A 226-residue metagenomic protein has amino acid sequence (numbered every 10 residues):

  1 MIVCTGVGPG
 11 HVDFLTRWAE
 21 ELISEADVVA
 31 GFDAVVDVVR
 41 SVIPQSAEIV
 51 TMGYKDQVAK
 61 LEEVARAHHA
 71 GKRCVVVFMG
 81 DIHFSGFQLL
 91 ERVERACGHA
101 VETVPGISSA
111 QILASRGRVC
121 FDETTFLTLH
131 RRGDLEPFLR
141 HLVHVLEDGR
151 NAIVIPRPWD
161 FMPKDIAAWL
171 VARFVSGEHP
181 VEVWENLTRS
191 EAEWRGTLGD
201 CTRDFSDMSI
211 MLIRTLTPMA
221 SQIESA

Functional and structural regions predicted by a protein language model:
M1-V104, I112, D200-C201, M208-L212 (+1 more regions): Class I S-adenosyl-L-methionine
I2-C4, K72-C74, I82, L146-A226: A contiguous loop/helix-start segment that scaffolds small-molecule binding in enzyme catalytic cores
V36-V38, Q57, S108-I112, R132-D134 (+2 more regions): Short gly/pro/ser/thr-enriched loop/turn and capping motifs at secondary-structure boundaries
V42, F87-Q88, L113-R116, P137-L139 (+2 more regions): Short, well-ordered secondary-structure micro-motifs
G53, P105, T128, E185: Short loop/edge segments at beta-strand edges and connector loops that shape dinucleotide/nucleotide cofactor-binding
F78, A100, T125-H130, N151-P158: Flexible, glycine/proline-enriched loop segments at strand-loop-helix junctions that form or flank small-ligand binding
T103, C120-T125, S176-V181: Short, structured loop/turn "capping" segments at alpha-beta junctions
A114-H144, D148: Short, glycine-/small-residue-rich phosphate/pyrophosphate-handling segment
